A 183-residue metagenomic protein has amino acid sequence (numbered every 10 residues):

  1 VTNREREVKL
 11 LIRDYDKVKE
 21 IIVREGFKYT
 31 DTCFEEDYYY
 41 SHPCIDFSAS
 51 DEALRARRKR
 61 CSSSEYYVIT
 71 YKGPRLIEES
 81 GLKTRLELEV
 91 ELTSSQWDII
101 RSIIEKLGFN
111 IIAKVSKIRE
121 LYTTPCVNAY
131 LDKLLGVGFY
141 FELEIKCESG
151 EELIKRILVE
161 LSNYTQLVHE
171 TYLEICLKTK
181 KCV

Functional and structural regions predicted by a protein language model:
V1-C126, Q166-V183: N-terminal strand-loop-strand beta-hairpin
P74, L134-Y140: Residues forming anionic-ligand binding surfaces in small-molecule and nucleic-acid pockets of primarily soluble enzymes
N128, G136, K146-E148: An amphipathic alpha-helical core segment
C147-T171: Mixed-charge, glycine-accented linear interaction segment located at domain edges/termini
